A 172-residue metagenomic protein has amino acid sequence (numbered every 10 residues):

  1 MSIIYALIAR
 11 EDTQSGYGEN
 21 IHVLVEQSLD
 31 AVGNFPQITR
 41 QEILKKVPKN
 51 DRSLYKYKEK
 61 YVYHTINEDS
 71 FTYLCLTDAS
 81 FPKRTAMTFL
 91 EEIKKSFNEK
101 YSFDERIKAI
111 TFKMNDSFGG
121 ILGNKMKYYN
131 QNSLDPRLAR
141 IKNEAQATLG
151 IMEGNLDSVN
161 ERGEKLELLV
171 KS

Functional and structural regions predicted by a protein language model:
M1-E161, E167-L168: Soluble N-terminal interaction domains of secretory/endomembrane membrane proteins
